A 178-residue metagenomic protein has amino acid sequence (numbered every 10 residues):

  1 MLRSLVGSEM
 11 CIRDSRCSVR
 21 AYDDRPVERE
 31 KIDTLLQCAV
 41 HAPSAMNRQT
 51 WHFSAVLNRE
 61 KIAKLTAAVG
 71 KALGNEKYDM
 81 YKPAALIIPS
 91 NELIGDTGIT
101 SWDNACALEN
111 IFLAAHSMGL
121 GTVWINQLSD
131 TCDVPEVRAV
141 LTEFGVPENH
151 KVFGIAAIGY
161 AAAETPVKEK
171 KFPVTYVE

Functional and structural regions predicted by a protein language model:
M1-G7, C11-I12: Single conserved hydrophobic/aromatic residue that forms the stacking wall/gate of nucleotide- or nucleobase-binding
R13-R25: Generic N-terminal amphipathic, Lys/Arg-enriched alpha-helix
S18-V19, V146-E178: C-terminal helix-cap and adjacent tail motif
K31, N58, L65, V134-P135: Short Asp/Glu-rich motifs
Q37, H41-N104: Glycine/small-residue-rich phosphate/adenosyl-binding loop
A39, I87, L93-V140: Small-aliphatic-rich amphipathic alpha-helix that forms the alpha element of a beta-alpha
A45-R48, D79-Y81, F144-H150, V167-E169: Solvent-exposed alpha-helices and their adjacent loops that cap or buttress functional pockets in soluble metabolic
G70-K71, V137-I155: Short, conserved aromatic-histidine micro-motifs
